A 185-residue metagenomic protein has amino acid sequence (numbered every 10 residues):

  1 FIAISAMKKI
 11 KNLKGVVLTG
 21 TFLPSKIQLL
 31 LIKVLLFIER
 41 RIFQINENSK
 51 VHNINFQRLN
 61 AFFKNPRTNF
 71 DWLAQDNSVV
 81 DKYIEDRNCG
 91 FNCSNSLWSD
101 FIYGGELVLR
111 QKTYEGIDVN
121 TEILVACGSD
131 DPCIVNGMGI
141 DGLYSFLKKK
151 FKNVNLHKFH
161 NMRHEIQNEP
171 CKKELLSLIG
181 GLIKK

Functional and structural regions predicted by a protein language model:
A3-N88: Alpha/beta-hydrolase-fold enzymes
S5-K9, S145, K149, G181: Short, well-ordered alpha-helices that flank and scaffold nucleotide-derived cofactor binding pockets
C93-E115: Active-site nucleophile elbow and catalytic-triad environment of alpha/beta-hydrolase enzymes
I117-I123, K152: Short, proline-enriched alpha-helix->beta-strand connector loops that line the catalytic pocket of alpha/beta-hydrolase
V125-C127: Short beta-strand/loop motif that positions the catalytic acidic residue of the alpha/beta-hydrolase fold
S129-D131, M162-R163: Acidic beta-to-alpha connecting loop that harbors the catalytic carboxylate
P132-G142: Conserved alpha/beta-hydrolase "acid-adjacent" motif
K150-K185: Catalytic active-site module of serine/aspartate enzymes centered on a nucleophile-bearing elbow/loop
